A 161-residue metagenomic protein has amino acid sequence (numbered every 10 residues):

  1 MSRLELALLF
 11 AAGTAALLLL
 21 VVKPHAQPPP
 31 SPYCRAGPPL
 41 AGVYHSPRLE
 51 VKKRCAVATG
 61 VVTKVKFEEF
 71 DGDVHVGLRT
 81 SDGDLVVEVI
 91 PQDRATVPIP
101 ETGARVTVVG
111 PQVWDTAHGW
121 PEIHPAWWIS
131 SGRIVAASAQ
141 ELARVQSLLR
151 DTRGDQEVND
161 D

Functional and structural regions predicted by a protein language model:
M1-F10: N-terminal Sec-pathway targeting helices
L9-V21: Hydrophobic membrane-insertion alpha-helices, especially the h-region of bacterial N-terminal signal peptides
P28-C55: Short boundary/loop segments of OB/S1/cold-shock single-stranded nucleic-acid-binding domains
K53-G72: Structural detector for short beta-strands of small beta-barrel domains
F67, P111-Q112: Short, surface-exposed secondary-structure boundary micro-motifs
F67-I90: OB-fold (S1/OB) nucleic-acid-binding surfaces
D93-V109: Short nucleic-acid-contacting surface segments enriched for D/E, G, S/T with interspersed K/R
V113-S147: OB-fold/S1-family single-stranded nucleic acid-binding modules
